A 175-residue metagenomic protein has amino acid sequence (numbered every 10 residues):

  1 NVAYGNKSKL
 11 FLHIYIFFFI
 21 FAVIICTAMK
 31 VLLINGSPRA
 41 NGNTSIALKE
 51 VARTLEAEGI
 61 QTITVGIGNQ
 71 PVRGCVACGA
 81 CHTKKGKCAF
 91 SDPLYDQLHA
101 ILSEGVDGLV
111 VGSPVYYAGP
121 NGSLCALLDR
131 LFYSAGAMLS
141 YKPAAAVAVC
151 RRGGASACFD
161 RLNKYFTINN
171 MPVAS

Functional and structural regions predicted by a protein language model:
N1-S8: N-terminal polybasic/positive-inside topogenic patches
V2, G59-I60, G136, N163-Y165: Short, charged/polar low-complexity linear motifs in solvent-exposed/disordered segments
K7, I20-S134: N-terminal beta1-alpha1-beta2 submodule of the flavodoxin-like/Rossmannoid cofactor-binding fold
Y15-F17: Short, linear, compositionally biased motifs with a strong N-terminal bias
M138-S175: Short, glycine-/small-residue-rich phosphate/pyrophosphate-handling segment
